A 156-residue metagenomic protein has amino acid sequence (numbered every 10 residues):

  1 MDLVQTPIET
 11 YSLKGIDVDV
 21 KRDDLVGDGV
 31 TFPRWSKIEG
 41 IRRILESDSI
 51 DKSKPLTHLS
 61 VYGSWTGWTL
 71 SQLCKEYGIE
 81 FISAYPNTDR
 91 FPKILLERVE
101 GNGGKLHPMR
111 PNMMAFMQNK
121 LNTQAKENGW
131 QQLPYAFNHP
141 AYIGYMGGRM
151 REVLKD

Functional and structural regions predicted by a protein language model:
M1-D156: PLP-dependent amino-acid enzyme catalytic core
